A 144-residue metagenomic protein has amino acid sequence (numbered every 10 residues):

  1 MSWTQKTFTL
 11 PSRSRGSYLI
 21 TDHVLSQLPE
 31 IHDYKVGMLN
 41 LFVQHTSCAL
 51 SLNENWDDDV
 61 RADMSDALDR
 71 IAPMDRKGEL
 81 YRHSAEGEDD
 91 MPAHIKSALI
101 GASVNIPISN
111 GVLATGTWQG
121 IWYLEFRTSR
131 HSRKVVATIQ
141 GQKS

Functional and structural regions predicted by a protein language model:
M1-S144: Active-site histidine-anchored catalytic micro-motif
